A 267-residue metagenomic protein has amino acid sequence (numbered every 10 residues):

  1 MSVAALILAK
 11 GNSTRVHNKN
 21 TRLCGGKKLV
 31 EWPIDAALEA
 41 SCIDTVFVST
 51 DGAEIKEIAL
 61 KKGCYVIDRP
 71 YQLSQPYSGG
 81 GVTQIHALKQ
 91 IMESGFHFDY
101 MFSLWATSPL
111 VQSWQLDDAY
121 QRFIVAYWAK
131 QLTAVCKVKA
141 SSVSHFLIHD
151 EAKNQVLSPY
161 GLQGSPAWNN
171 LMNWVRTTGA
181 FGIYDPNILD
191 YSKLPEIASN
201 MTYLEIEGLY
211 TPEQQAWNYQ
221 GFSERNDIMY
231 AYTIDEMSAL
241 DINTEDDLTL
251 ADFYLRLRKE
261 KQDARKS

Functional and structural regions predicted by a protein language model:
V3-A4, D44, D99, A129-L132: Conserved acidic residues
V3-S49: N-terminal glycine-rich phosphate-binding loop and ensuing alpha1 helix
K10, Y71, W105, C136-V138: Histidine-centered beta-alpha loop that forms part of the nucleotide-sugar donor binding/catalytic region in diverse
F47, A53-F102, L110-D118, A180: Short phosphate-binding loop-to-helix
V48-T50, I183, I242: Short beta-strand scaffold positions
H86, S108-D235: Conserved core of the sugar-phosphate nucleotidyltransferase
Y210-S267: Hydrophobic helical membrane-anchoring modules
